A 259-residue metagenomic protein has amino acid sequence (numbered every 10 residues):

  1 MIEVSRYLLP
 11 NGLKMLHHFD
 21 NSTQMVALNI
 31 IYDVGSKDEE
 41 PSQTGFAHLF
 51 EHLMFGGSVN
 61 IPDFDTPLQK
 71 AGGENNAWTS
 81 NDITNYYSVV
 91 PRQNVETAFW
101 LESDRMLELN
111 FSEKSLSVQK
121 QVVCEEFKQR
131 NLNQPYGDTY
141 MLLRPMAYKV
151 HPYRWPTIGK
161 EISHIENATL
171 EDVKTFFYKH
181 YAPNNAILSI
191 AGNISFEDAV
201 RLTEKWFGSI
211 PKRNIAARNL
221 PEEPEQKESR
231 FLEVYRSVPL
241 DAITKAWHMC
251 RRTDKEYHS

Functional and structural regions predicted by a protein language model:
M1-M25: N- or domain-start disorder-to-order transition segments that initiate the globular core
I2, L8, T66-A216: Charge-rich, well-structured scaffold segments of protease-associated domains
K14-L16, A27-I31, Y87-V89, I187-S189 (+1 more regions): Soluble periplasmic/extracytoplasmic beta-strand elements of cell-envelope proteins
H18, D33, V89-P91, E126 (+4 more regions): Structured loops at beta-to-helix junctions and adjacent beta-edge loops in soluble globular domains
T23-M25, D63, L68-K70, S80-I83 (+5 more regions): Short, solvent-exposed loop/turn segments at the edges of secondary structure
A27-V89, W155-I158: M16/MPP (pitrilysin/insulinase) zinc-metallopeptidase core fold and M16-derived inactive scaffolds
N29-I31, P145, I215-S259: His/Glu-based metal-binding/catalytic segments typifying zinc-dependent metallopeptidases
G35-D38, F196-E197, R251-D254: Short beta-strands and strand-coil junctions in structured, solvent-facing domains, enriched
